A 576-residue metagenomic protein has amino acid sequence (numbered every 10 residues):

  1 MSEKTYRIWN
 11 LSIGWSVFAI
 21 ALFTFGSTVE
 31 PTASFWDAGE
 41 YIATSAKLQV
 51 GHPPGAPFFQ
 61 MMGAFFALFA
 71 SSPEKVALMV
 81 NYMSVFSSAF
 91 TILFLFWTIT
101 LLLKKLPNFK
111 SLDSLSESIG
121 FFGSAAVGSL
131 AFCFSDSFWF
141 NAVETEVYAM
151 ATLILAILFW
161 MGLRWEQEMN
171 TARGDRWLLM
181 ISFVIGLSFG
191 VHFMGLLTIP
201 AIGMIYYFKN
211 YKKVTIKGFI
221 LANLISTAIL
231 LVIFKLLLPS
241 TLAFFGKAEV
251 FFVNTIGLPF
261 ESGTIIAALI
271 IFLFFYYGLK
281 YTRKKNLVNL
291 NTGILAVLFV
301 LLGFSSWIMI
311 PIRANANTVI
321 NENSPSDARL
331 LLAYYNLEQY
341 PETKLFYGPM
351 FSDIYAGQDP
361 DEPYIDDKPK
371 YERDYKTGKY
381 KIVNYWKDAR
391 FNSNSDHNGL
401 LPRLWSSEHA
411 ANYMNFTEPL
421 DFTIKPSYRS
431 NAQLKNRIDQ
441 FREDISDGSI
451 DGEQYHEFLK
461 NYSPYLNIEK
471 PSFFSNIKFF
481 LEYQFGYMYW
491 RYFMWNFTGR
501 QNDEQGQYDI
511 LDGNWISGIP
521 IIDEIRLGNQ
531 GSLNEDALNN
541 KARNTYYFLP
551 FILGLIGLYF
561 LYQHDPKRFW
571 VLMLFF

Functional and structural regions predicted by a protein language model:
M1-T24, L112-A126, L269-L302: Start-transfer (signal-anchor) and selected internal transmembrane alpha helices of multi-pass inner/ER membrane
Y6-F35, F132-F134, H192, L230-K235 (+1 more regions): Transmembrane signal-anchor helices characteristic of membrane glycosylation enzymes that use polyprenol
W15, Y82-S114, I157-M161, I552-Y559: Transmembrane-helix motifs of polytopic, lipid-linked glycan transferases
V29-Y41, G51-G63, L78, N321-N323 (+1 more regions): Extracytoplasmic catalytic/substrate-binding loops of multi-pass membrane glycan-assembly enzymes
P57, A70-L93, W97-T98, K110-S114 (+6 more regions): Loop-to-helix entry region of an early transmembrane alpha helix in multi-pass inner-membrane enzymes
N108, L115-I119, L158-W177, Y206-V214: Membrane-interface transmembrane helices that cradle and orient dolichyl/undecaprenyl
G123-A126, M161, E168-G186, T215-A228: Short hydrophobic alpha-helices at membrane interfaces in multi-pass membrane enzymes
E166-Q167, T198-S226, L231, L236-T264 (+1 more regions): Perimembrane helix-loop-helix junctions
